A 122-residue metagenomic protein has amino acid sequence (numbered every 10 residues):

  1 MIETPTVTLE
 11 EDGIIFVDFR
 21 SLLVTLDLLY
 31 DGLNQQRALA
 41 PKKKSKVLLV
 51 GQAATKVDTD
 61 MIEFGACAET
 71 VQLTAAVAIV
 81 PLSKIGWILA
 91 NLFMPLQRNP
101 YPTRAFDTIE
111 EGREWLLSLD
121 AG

Functional and structural regions predicted by a protein language model:
M1-G122: Amphipathic, Lys/Arg-enriched alpha-helical "gate/interface" segment within cytosolic domains that mediates
